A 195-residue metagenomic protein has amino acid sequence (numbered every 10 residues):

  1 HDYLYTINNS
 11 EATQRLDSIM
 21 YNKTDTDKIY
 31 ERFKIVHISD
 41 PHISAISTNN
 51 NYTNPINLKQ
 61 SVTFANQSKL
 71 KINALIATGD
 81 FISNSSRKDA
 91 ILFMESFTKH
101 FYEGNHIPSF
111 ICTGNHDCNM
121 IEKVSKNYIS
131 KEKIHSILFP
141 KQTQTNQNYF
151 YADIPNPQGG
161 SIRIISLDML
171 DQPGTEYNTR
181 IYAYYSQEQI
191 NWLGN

Functional and structural regions predicted by a protein language model:
D2-A90: N-terminal active-site segment of His-dependent metallophosphoesterases
Y5-N8, A12-K23, S86-G194: Extended active-site neighborhood of metal-dependent phosphoesterases/phosphodiesterases
